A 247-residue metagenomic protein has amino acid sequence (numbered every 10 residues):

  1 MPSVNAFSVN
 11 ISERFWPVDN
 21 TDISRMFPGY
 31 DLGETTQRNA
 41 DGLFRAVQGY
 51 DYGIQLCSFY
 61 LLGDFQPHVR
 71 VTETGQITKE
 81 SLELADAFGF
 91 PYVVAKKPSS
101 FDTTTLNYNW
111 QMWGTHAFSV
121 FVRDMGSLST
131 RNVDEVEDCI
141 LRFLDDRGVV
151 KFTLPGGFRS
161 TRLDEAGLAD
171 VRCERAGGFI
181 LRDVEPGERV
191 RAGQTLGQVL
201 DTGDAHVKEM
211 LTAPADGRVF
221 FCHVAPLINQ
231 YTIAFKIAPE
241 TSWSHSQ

Functional and structural regions predicted by a protein language model:
M1-Q247: Structured catalytic-domain cores with a bias toward divalent-metal coordination
